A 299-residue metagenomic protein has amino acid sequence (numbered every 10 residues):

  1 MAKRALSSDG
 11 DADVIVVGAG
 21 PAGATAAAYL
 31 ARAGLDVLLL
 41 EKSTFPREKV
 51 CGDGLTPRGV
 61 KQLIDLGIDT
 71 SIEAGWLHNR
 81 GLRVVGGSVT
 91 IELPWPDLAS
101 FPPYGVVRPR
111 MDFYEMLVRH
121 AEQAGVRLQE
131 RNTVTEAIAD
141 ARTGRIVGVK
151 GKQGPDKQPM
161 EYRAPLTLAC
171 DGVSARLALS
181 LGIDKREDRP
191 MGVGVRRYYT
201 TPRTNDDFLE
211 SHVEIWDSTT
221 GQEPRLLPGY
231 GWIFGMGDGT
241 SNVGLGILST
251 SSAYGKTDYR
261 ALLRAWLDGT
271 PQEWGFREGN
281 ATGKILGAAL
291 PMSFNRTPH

Functional and structural regions predicted by a protein language model:
L6-A22: Beta1/beta-strand and adjacent pyrophosphate-binding region of the FAD-binding site in flavoprotein oxidoreductases
A22, F45, S174: Conserved Rossmann-like nucleotide-cofactor binding loop
A31-C51: Glycine-rich FAD pyrophosphate-binding loop
T44-I68: Conserved N-terminal glycine-rich FAD pyrophosphate-binding loop of Rossmann-like flavoproteins
V60, D65-E115: A conserved beta-strand/loop capping segment in the N-terminal third of enzymes that catalyze redox or closely related
G75, S251-H299: FAD/FMN-dependent oxidoreductases across multiple families
H120-E273: Predominantly flavin-linked oxidoreductase catalytic cores and closely associated redox partners
